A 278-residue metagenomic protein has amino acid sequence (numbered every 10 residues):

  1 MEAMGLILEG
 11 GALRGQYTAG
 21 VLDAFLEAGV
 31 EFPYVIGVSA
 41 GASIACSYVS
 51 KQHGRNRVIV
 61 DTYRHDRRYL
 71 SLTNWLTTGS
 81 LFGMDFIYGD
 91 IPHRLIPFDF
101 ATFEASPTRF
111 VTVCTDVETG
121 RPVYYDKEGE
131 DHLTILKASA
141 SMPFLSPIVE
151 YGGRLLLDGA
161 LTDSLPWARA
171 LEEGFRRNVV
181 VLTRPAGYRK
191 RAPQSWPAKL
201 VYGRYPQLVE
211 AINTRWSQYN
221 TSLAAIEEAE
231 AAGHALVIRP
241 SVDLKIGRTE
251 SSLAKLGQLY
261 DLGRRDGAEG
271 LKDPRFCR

Functional and structural regions predicted by a protein language model:
M1-V38, C46-R278: Patatin-like phospholipase
